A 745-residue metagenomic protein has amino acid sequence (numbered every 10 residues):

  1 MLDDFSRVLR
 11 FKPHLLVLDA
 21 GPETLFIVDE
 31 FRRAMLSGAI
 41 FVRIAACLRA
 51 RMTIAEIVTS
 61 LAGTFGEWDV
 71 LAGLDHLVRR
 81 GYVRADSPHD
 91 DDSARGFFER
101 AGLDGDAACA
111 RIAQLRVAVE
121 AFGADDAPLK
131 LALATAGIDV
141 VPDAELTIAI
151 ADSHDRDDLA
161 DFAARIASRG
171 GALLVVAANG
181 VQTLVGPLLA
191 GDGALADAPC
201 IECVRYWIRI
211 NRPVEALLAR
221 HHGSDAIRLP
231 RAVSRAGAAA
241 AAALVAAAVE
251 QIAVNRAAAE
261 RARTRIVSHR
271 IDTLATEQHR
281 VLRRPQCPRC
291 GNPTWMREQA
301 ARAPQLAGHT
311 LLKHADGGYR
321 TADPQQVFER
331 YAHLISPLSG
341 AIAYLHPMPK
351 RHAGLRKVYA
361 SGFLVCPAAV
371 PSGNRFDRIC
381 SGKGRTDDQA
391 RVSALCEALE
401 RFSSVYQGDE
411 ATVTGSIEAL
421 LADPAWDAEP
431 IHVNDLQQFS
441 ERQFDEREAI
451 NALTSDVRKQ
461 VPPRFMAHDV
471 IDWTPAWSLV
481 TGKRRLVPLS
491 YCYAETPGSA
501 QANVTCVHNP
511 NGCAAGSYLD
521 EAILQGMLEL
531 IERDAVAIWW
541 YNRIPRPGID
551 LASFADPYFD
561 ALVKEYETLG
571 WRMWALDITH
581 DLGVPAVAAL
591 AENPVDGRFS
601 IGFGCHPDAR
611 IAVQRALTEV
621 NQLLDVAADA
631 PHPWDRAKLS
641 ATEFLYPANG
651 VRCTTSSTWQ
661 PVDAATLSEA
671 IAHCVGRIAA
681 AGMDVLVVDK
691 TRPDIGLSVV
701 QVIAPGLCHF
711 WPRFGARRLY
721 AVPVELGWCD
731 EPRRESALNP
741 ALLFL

Functional and structural regions predicted by a protein language model:
M1-R32: Long, low-complexity, charged/polar intrinsically disordered regions in eukaryotic proteins
E23, E30-D139, A163, V175 (+3 more regions): Long, charge-rich, low-complexity alpha-helical segments
A50, A113-V117, A258-S268: A glycine-biased structural micro-motif
R51, I266-L745: Helix-biased "structured C-terminal domain" signature
L74, K130, L159-A167, V563 (+1 more regions): Short amphipathic alpha-helical segments and helix-helix/interface helices
A132, A136, A144-L244, Q251-A257 (+1 more regions): E1/E1-like adenylate-forming module used to activate ubiquitin-like modifiers and sulfur-carrier proteins
V140, A172-L174, M573, V685: Hydrophobic beta-strand scaffold residues
